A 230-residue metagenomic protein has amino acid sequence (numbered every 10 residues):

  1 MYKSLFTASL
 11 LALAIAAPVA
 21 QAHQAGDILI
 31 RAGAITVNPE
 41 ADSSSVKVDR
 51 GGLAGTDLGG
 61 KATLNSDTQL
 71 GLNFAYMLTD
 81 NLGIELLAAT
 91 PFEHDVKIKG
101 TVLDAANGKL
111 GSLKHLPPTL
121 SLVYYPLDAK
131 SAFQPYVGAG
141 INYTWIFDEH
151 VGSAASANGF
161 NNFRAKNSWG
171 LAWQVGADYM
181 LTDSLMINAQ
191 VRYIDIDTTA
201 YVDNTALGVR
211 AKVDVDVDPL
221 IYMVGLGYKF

Functional and structural regions predicted by a protein language model:
M1-G26: Cleavable N-terminal export/targeting peptides
Q21-N73, G227-K229: Short glycine/proline- and aromatic-enriched beta-strand/turn motifs that initiate or cap beta-hairpins
D27, E40, N73-G152, V217-F230: Gram-negative (and chloroplast) outer-membrane scaffold detector with strong preference for beta-barrel transmembrane
D42-D49, D95-D104, F147-N158, A200-G208: Outer-membrane beta-barrel translocator domains and adjoining extracellular loop/strand segments of Gram-negative
T56-G60, L103-G111, A155-F163, G208-D214: Extracellular loop and loop/strand-boundary signature of outer-membrane beta-barrel proteins
A62-T68, S112-P117, F163-G170, D214-P219: Short sequence motifs at beta-strands and strand-loop junctions characteristic of Gram-negative outer-membrane
E93-K97, T182-F230: Predominantly the C-terminal beta-signal and adjacent terminal strand-loop region of outer-membrane beta-barrel
T119-S121, W169-Y179: Transmembrane beta-barrel strand/turn architecture of Gram-negative outer membrane proteins
